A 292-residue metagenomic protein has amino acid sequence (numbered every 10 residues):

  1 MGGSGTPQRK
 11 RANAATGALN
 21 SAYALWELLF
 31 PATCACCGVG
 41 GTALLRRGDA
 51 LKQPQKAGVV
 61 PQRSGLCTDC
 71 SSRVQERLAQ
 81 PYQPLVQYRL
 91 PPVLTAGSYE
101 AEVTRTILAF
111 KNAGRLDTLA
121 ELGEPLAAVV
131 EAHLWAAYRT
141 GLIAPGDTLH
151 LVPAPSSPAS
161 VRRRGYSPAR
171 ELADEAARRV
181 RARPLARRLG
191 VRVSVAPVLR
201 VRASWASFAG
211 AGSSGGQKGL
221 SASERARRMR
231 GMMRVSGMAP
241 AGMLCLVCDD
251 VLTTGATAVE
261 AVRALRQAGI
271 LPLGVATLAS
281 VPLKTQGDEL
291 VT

Functional and structural regions predicted by a protein language model:
M1-T292: Glycine-rich phosphate/pyrophosphate-handling loop used in enzymes and phosphotransfer proteins
